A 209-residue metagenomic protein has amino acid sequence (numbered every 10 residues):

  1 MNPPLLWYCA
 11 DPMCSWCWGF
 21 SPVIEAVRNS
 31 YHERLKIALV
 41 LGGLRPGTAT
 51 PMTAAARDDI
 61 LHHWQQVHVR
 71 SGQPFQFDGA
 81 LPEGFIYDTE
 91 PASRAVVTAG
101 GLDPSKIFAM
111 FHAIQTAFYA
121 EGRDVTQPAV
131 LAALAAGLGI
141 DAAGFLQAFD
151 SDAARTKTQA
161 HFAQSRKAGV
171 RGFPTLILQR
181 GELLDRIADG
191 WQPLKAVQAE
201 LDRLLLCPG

Functional and structural regions predicted by a protein language model:
M1, E90, V170-R171: A generic fold-level signal
N2-W7: Extreme N-terminal starter segment of soluble prokaryotic enzymes
C9, M13, F20-N29, A113-G209: C-terminal cap of thioredoxin/glutaredoxin-like
P12-S15, E83: Conserved aromatic-histidine-acidic binding/catalytic patches
G19-E121, P128: Structural alpha/beta surface segment adjacent to cysteine/selenocysteine redox centers across thiol/disulfide enzymes
